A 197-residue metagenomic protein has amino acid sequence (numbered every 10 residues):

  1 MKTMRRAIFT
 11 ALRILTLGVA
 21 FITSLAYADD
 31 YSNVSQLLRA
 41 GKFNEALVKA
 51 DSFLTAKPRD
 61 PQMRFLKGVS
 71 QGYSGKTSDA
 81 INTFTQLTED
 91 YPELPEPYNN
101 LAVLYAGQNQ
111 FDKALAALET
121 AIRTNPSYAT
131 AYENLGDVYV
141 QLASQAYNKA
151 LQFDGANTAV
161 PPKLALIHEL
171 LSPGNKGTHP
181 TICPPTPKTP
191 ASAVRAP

Functional and structural regions predicted by a protein language model:
Y27, P61-Q62, P95-E96, A129-T130 (+1 more regions): Helix-start (N-cap) detector for alpha-helical repeat units in TPR-like alpha-solenoids, especially tetratricopeptide
R39-A40, Y73-S74, G107, Q141 (+1 more regions): Register position in tetratricopeptide repeats
A56, D90-Y91, T124, F153: Structural marker of alpha-solenoid helical repeat scaffolds
